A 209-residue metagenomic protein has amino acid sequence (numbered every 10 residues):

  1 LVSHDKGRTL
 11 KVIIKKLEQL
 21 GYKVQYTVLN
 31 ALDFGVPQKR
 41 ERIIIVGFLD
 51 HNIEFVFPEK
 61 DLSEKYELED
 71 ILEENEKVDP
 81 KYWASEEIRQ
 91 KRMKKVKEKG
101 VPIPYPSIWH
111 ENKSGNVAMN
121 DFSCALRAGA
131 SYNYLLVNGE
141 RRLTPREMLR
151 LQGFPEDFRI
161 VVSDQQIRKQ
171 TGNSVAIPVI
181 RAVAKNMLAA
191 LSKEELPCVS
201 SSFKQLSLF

Functional and structural regions predicted by a protein language model:
L1-K23: A mobile, often basic/glycine-rich helix-loop segment that functions as the active-site lid/recognition loop
K16-V28, D33, Q38-F209: S-adenosyl-L-methionine-dependent DNA methyltransferase catalytic core
